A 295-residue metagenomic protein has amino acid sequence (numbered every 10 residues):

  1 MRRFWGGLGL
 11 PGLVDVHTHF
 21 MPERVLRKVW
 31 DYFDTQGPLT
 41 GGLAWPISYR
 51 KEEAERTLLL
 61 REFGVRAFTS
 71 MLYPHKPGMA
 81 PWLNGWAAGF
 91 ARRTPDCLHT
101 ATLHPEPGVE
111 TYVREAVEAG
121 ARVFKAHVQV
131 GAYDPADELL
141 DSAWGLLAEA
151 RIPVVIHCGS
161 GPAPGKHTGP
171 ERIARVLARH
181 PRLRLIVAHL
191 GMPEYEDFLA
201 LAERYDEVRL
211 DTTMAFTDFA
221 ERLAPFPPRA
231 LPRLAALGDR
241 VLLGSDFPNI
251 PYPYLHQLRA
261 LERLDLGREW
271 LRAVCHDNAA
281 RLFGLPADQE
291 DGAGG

Functional and structural regions predicted by a protein language model:
M1-V16, E23-F63, A67, L237-R240 (+1 more regions): Mid-to-C-terminal alpha-helical segments outside catalytic/metal-binding sites
L13-V16, T69-M71, T100-T102, K125 (+3 more regions): Active-site neighborhood of phospho(di)ester-bond hydrolases with catalytic His/Asp-centered motifs
H17, A87, A116, F124 (+6 more regions): Conserved, mostly hydrophobic/aromatic
H17-E23, H157, H189: Histidine-centered divalent metal-coordination motifs
R24-V29, P81-W82, Y112-V113, T168 (+4 more regions): Short aromatic-enriched loop/helix-cap "lid" or pocket-rim segments at secondary-structure transitions that line
R66-A67, H75-T168, D206-R209, T217 (+1 more regions): Active-site gating/metal-coordination segments in enzymes
N84, G108-E110, I173, E194-F198 (+2 more regions): Short, well-ordered alpha-helical microsegments
R122-V123, Y133-L242: Catalytic pocket-lining loop regions of alpha/beta-barrel enzymes, especially the amidohydrolase/enolase/GH5 lineages
